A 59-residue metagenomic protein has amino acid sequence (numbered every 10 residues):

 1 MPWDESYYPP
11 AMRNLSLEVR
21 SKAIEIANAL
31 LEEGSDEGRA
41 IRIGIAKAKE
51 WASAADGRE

Functional and structural regions predicted by a protein language model:
M1-E59: C-terminal alpha-helical interaction appendages
